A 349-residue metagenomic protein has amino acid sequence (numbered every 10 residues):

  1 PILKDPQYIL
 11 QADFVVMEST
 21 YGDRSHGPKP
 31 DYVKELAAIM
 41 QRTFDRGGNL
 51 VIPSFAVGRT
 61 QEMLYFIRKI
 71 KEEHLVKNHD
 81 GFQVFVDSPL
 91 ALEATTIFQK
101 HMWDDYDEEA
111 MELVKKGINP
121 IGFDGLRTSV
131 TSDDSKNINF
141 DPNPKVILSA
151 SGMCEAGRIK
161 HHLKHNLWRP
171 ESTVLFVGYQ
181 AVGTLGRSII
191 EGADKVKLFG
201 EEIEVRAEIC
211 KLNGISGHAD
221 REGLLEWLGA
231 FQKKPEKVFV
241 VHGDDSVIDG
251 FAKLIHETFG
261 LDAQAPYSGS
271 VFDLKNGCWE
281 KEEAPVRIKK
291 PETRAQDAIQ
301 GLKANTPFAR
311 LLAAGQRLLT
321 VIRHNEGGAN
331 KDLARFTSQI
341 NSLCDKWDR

Functional and structural regions predicted by a protein language model:
P1-I2, R24-G27, Q61-E62, A94-T96 (+3 more regions): Short helix/loop capping segments that flank catalytic or ligand/cofactor-binding pockets
P1-Q83, D105: His/Asp/Glu-rich metal-coordinating catalytic cores of metallo-dependent phosphodiesterases/hydrolases acting on
Y21, R59, L90, Q180-A181 (+1 more regions): Active-site-proximal loop/turn and secondary-structure-junction residues that shape catalytic pockets, frequently
V51, V84, K237-V241: Short glycine-rich phosphate-binding loop at a beta-alpha junction
G58-R59, H79-K100, F272-D273: Short, conserved secondary-structure transition motifs
K69-E72, P120-R349: C-terminal regulatory/interaction regions
I97-A110, E280-V286: Class I SAM-binding transferase module
W103-S129: Ligand-binding beta-strand-loop-alpha-helix segment within the catalytic cores of soluble metabolic enzymes
